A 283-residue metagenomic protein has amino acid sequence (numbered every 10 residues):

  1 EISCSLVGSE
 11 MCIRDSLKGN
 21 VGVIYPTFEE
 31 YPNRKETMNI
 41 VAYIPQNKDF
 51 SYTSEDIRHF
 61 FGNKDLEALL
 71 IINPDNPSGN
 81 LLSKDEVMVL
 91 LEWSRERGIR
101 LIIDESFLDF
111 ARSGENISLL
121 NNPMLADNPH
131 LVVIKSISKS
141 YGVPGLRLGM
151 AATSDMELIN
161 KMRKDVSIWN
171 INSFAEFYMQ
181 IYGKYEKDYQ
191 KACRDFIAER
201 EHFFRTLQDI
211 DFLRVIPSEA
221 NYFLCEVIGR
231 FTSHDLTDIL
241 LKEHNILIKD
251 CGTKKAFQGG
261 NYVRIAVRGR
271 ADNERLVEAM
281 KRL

Functional and structural regions predicted by a protein language model:
E1-G8, C12-I13: Single conserved hydrophobic/aromatic residue that forms the stacking wall/gate of nucleotide- or nucleobase-binding
R14-I71: PLP-dependent aminotransferase-like
A42-I44, A68-D75, L101-E105, P217-S218: Short beta-strands and strand-loop turn motifs
S54-K64, P77-L101, E105-S140: Active-site pre-lysine segment of PLP-dependent enzymes
D85, K242-E243, A256-L283: PLP-dependent enzyme catalytic core of the Aspartate aminotransferase-like
H130-I216: PLP-dependent aminotransferase class I/II
I197, I210-H244, V267: Conserved PLP-binding catalytic core of the aspartate aminotransferase-like
